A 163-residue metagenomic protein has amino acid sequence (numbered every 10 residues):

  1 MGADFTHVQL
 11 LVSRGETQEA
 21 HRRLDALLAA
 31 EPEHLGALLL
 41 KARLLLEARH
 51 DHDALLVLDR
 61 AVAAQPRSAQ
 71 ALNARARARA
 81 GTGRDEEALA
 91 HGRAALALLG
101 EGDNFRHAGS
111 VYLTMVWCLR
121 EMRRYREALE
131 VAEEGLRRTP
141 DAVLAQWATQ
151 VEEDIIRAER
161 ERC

Functional and structural regions predicted by a protein language model:
G2-A30, G36, L40, E47: Alpha-helical segment of the N-proximal tetratricopeptide repeat
R14-R22, A48-R60, R84-A97, M122-V131 (+1 more regions): Structural signature of tandem alpha-helical TPR/SEL1-like repeats, specifically the intra-repeat loop/turn
A26-A29, D59-A63, A97, R137: Conserved structural position within tetratricopeptide repeats
R93-L98, L113, R120-V143, T149: TPR/TPR-like (Sel1-like) alpha-helical repeat modules
